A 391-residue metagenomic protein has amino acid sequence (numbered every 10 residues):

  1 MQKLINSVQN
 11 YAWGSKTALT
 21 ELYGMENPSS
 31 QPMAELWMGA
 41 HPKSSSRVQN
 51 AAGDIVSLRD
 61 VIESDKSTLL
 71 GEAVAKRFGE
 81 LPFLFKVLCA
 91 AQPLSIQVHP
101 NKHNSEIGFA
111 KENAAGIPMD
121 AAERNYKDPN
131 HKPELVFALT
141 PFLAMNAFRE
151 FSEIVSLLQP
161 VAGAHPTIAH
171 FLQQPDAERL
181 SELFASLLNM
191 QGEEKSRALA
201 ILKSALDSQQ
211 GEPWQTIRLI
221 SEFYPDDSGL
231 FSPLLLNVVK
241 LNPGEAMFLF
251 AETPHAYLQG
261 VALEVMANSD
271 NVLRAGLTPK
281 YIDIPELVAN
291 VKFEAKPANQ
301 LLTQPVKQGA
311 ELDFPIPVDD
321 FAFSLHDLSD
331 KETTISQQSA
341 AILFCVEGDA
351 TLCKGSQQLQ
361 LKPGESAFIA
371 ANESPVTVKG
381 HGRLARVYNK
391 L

Functional and structural regions predicted by a protein language model:
M1-Q209, P279-N299, F323: Transition-metal
M38-A40, V87-A91, V98, P133-P141 (+5 more regions): Short, conserved beta-strand element in jelly-roll/cupin
V48-Q49, L58-V74, A147-F148, D226-N242 (+2 more regions): A short beta-strand-loop-beta hairpin characteristic of the jelly-roll/cupin
L88, L236-L249, T253-L258, L263 (+1 more regions): Short acidic-glycine-tyrosine-enriched beta hairpin
L94, L135-P141, G260-P279, F321 (+1 more regions): A short hydrophobic beta-strand segment most commonly corresponding to one strand of the jelly-roll/cupin
H103, A246, E332-T333, G348-C353 (+1 more regions): Short beta-strand segments in beta-sandwich/barrel cores
V261-D313: C-terminal, non-catalytic macromolecule-binding modules
K307-G309, D319-Q337: Conserved short histidine dyad/triad with adjacent acidic residue
